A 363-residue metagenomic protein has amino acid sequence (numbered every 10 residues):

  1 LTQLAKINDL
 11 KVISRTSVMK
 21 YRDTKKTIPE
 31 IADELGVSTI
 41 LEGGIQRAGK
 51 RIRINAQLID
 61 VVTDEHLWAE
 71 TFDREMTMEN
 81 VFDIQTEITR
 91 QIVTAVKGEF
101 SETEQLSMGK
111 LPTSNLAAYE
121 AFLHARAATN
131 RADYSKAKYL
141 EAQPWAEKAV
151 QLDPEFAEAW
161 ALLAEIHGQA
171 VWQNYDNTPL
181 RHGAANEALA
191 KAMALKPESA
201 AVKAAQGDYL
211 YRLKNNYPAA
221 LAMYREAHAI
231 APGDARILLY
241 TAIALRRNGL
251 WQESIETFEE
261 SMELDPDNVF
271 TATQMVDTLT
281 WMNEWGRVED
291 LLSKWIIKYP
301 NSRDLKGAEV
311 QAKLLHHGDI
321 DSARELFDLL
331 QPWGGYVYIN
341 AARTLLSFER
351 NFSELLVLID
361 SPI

Functional and structural regions predicted by a protein language model:
L1-E141: Catalytic-center loop of serine/cysteine hydrolases
R126, R131, E165, D208-Y209 (+4 more regions): Residue-level recognition of tetratricopeptide repeat
T129, Y134, Q151, N177 (+5 more regions): Hydrophobic/aromatic side-chain positions at a characteristic register within alpha-helices of tetratricopeptide repeats
K138-P144, Q173-K191, L213-E226, R247-E260 (+3 more regions): Structural signature of tandem alpha-helical TPR/SEL1-like repeats, specifically the intra-repeat loop/turn
L152, L195, I230, L264 (+2 more regions): Structural marker of alpha-solenoid helical repeat scaffolds
